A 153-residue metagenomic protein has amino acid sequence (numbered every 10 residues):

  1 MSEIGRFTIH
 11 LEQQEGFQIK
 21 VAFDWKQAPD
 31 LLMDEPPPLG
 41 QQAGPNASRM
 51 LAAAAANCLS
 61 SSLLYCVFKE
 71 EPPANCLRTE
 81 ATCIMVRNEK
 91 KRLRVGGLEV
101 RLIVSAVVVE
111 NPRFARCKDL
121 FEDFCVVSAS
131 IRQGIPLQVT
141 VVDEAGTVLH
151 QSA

Functional and structural regions predicted by a protein language model:
M1-A53, S61-A153: Extended beta-strand/beta-hairpin segments
